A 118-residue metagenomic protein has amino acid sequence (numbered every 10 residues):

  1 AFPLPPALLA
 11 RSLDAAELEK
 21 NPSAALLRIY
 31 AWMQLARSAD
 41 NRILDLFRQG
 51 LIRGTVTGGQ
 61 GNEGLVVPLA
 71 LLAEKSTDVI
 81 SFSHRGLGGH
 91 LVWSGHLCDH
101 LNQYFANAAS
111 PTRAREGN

Functional and structural regions predicted by a protein language model:
A1-L65, L71: Conserved acidic/glycine
N41-D45, Q49-N118: Cofactor-binding active-site loop characterized by glycine-rich and histidine/acidic residues
